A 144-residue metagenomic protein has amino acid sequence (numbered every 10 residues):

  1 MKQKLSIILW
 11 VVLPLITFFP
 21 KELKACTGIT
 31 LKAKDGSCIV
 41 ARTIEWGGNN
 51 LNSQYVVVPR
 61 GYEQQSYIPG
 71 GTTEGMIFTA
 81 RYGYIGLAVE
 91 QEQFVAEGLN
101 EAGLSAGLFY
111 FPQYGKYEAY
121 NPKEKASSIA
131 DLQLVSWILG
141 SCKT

Functional and structural regions predicted by a protein language model:
M1-L9: Bacterial N-terminal signal peptides that target proteins for export
W10-F18: Bacterial N-terminal signal peptides
F19-A25: Sec/Tat signal peptide C-region and signal peptidase I cleavage site
A25-A126: A contiguous strand-loop segment
P122-T144: Proteins synthesized as precursors that undergo proteolytic processing into mature forms
